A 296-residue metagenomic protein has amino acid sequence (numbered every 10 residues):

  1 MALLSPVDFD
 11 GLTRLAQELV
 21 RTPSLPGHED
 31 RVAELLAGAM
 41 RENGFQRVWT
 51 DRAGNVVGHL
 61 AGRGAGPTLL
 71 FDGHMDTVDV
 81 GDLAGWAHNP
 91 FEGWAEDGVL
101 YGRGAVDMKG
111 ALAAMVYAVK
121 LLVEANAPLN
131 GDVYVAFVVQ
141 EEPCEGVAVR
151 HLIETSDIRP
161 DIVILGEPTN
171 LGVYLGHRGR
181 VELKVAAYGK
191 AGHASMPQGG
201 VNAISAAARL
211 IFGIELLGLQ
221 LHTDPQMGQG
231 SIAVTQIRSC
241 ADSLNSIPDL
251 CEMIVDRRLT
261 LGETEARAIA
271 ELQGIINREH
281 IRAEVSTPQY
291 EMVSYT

Functional and structural regions predicted by a protein language model:
M1, V7, K184-T296: Metal-dependent amide/peptide-bond hydrolase catalytic core, centered on the "pita-bread" metallohydrolase fold
M1-G81, L250-I254, E271: N-terminal helical capping/dimerization or prosegment-like subdomains of hydrolases acting on amide or phosphate bonds
E18, Y117-E124, R209-E215: Short glycine/serine- and small hydrophobic-enriched flexible loop segments
P23, M40, G58, F71-H74 (+7 more regions): Buried hydrophobic positions in well-ordered alpha/beta secondary-structure cores of metabolic enzymes
E42-W49, E92, L221, R282-S286: Short secondary-structure junctions
V48, G58, G93-A95, V234-I237: A structural signal for short hydrophobic beta-strand segments in well-ordered beta-sheet cores
G66-Y134: Active-site metal-coordination/substrate-binding segment of hydrolases, especially metallo-dependent peptidases
M108-E182: Acidic/histidine-rich catalytic neighborhood of metal-dependent amide-processing enzymes
